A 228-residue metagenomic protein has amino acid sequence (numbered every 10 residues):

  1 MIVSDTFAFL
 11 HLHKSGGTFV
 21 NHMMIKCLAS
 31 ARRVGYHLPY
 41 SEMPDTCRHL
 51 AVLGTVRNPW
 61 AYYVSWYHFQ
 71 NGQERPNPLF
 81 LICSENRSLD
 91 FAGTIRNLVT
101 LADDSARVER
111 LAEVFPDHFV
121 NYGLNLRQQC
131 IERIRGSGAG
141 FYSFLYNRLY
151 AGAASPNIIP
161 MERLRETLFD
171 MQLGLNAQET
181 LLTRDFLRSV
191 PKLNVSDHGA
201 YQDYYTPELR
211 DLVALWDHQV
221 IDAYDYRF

Functional and structural regions predicted by a protein language model:
M1-F228: Membrane-interface amphipathic segments in extracytoplasmic regions
